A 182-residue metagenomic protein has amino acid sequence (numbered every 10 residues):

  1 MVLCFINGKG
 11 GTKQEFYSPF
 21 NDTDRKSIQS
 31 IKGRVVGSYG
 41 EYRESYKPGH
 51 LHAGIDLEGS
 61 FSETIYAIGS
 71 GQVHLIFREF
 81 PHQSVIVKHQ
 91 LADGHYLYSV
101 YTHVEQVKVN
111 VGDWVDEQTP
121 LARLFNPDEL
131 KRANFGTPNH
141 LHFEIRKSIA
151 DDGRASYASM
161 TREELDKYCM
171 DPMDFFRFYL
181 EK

Functional and structural regions predicted by a protein language model:
M1-S84, A92, E117, C169-K182: Surface-exposed, glycine-biased beta-strand/turn segments
S38, I76-F77, V107, L124-P127 (+1 more regions): Residue-level recognition of beta-strand microenvironments
K47-D56, V87, H103, K147-A155 (+1 more regions): Small beta-barrel nucleic-acid-binding modules, principally OB-folds
F61-T64, E105, V111: Short, conserved secondary-structure segments in the cores of folded domains
I68-K108, E129, N134-H140: Zn2+-dependent peptidoglycan hydrolase active-site motif and core
G71, G112-E129: Active-site-proximal beta-strands of protease catalytic cores
I86-A92, R123-E129, F143-G153: Short regulatory "switch" loops immediately downstream of catalytic or recognition motifs within protein catalytic
N110, G136-K182: Acidic, glycine-rich catalytic/binding loops that coordinate metals and/or anionic ligands
